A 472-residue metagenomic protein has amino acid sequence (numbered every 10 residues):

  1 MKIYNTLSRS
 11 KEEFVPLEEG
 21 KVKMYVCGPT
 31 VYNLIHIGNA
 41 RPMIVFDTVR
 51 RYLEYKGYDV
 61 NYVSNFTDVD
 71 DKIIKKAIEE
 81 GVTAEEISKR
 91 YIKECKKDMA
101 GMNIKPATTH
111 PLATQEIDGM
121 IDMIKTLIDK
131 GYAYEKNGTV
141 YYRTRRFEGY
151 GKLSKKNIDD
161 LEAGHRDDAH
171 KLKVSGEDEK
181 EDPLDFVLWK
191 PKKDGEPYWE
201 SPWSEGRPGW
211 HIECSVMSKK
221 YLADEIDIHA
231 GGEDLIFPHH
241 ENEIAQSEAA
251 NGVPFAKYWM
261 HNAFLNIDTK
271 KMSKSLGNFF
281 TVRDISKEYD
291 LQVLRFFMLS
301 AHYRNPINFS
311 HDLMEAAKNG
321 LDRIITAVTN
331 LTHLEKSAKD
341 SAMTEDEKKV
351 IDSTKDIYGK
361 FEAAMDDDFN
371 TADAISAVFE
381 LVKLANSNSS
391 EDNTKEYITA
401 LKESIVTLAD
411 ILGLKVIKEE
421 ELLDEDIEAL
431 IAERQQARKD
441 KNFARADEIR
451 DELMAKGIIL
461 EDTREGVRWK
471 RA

Functional and structural regions predicted by a protein language model:
M1-Y32, D47, G119-T332: Alpha-helical recognition segments enriched in aromatics with Gly/Pro capping that present substrate-recognition
S8-E13, L17-K105, Y141, E465-W469: N-terminal, positively charged nucleic-acid-binding surface of large information/translation enzymes
E54, A100, I128-D129, M260 (+1 more regions): Alpha-helix C-terminal capping/helix-coil junction sites
Y58, Y132, I458: Short phosphate-binding/catalytic loops that engage adenosine nucleotides
Y62, A107-P111, H229-G231: Short catalytic-loop micro-motif centered on adjacent basic/acidic residues
S64, T109-Q115, N262: Acidic carboxylate-rich catalytic motifs and surrounding loops in phosphoryl-/glycosyl-chemistry enzymes
A100-P111, K130-T139: Short secondary-structure capping/junction motifs at helix and strand boundaries
K271, F279-A472: Structural preference for alpha-helix termini/caps and helix-kink/transition segments
